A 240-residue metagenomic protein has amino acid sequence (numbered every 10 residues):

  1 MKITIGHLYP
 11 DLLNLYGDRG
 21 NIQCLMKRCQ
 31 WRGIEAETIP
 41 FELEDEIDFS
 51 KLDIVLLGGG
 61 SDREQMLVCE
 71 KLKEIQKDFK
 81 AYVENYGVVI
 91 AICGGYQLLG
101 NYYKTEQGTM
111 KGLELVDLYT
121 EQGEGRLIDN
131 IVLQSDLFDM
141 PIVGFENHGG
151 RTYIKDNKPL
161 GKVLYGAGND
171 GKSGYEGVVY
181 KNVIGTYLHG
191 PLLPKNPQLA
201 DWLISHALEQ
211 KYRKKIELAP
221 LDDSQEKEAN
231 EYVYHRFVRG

Functional and structural regions predicted by a protein language model:
M1-E84, P194-G240: N-terminal beta1-alpha1 cap of cysteine-dependent amidohydrolase-like domains
H7, T38-P40, L115, G144-E146 (+1 more regions): Conserved beta-strand scaffold positions in the cores of enzyme catalytic domains, especially in NTP/NDP-utilizing
Y9, I92-G94, V116, H148 (+1 more regions): A secondary-structure boundary/capping signal
I54-G58, I90, G185-Y187: Structural motif
D62-S135, D139: Cysteine-nucleophile active-site neighborhood
G123-G240: Amide-donor transfer/coupling interface in amidating biosynthetic enzymes
